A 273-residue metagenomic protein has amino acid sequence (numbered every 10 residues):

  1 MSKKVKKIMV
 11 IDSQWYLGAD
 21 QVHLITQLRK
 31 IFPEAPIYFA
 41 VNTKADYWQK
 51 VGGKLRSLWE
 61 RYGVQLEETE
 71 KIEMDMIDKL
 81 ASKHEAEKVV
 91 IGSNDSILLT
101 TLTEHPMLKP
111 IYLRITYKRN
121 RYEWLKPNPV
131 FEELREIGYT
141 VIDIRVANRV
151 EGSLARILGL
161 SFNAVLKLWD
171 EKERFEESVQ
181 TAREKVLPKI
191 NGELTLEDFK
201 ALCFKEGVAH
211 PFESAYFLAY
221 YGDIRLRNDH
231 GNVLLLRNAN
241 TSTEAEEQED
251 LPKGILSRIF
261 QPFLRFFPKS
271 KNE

Functional and structural regions predicted by a protein language model:
M1-E273: Terminal and domain-boundary accessory regions
